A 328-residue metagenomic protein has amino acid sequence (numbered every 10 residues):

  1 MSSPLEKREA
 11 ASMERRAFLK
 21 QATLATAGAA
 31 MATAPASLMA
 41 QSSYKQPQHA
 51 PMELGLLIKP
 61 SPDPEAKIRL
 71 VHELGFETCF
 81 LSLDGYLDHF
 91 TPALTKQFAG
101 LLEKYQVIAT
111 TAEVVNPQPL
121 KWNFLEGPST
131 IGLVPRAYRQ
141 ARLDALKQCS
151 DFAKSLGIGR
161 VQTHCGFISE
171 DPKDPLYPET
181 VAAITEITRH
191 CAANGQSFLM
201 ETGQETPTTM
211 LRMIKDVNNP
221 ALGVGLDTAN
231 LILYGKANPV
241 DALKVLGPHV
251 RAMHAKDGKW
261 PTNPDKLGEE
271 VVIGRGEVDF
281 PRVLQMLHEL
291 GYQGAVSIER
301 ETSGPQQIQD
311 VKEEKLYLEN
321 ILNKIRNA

Functional and structural regions predicted by a protein language model:
S2-T33, S37-E53, P64-H72, P207-L222 (+1 more regions): Histidine-acidic metal/acid-base catalytic patches
A22-P35, Q41-Q46, P62-A66, K104 (+2 more regions): Active-site acidic/histidine proton-transfer and metal-coordination neighborhood in alpha/beta enzyme cores
P47, I68-G75, F90-A112, S150-G157 (+4 more regions): Acidic (Asp/Glu)-rich catalytic clusters
M52-I58, C79-L81, A109-V114, V161-T163 (+4 more regions): Hydrophobic faces of well-ordered beta-strands that scaffold small-molecule active sites in alpha/beta enzyme cores
L57-S61, D84-Y86, V114-P117, G166-I168 (+4 more regions): Active-site beta-loop-alpha junctions enriched in small/polar residues
V71, P117-S129, P261-D265: Short, flexible, mixed-charge acidic loops at enzyme active sites
S82-E103, C165-P172: Glycine-rich, proline-tolerant flexible connector loops at the mouths of alpha/beta enzymes
A93-Q97, L176-I184, K236-A242, G276-D279: Charged helix-capping and loop-helix junction motifs
